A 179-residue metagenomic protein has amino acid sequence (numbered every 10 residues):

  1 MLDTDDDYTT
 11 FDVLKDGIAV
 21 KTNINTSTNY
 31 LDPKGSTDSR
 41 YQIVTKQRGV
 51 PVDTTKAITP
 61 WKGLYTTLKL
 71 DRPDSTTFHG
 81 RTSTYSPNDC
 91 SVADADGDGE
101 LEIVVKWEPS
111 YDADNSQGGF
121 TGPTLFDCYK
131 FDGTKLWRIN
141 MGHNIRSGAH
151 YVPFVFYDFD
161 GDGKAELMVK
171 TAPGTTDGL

Functional and structural regions predicted by a protein language model:
T4-D6, D16-A19, N23-L179: Beta-propeller-forming repeat regions
T10-V13: Short beta-strand elements bearing conserved aromatic residues within extracellular beta-rich modules
